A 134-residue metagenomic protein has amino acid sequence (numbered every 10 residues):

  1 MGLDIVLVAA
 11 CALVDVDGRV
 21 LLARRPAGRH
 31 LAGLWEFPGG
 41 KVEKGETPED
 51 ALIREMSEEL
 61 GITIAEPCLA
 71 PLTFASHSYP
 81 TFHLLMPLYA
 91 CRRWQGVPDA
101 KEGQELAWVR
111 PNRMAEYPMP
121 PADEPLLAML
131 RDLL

Functional and structural regions predicted by a protein language model:
M1-L3, R131-L134: Generic C-terminal helix-cap and adjacent flexible tail
M1-V20, K41: Conserved N-terminal beta-strand and adjoining loop/helix that marks the start of the Nudix/MutT-like hydrolase domain
V6, D15, T73-P98, A107: Active-site-adjacent beta-strand/loop module that shapes the phosphate/pyrophosphate-binding cleft
R19-E59: Conserved Nudix-box catalytic region and its N-terminal flanking loop in Nudix hydrolases and closely related
T63-T73: A short coil-to-beta-strand element that immediately follows conserved catalytic motifs
L88-A90, P98-L130: NUDIX/MutT-family hydrolases
